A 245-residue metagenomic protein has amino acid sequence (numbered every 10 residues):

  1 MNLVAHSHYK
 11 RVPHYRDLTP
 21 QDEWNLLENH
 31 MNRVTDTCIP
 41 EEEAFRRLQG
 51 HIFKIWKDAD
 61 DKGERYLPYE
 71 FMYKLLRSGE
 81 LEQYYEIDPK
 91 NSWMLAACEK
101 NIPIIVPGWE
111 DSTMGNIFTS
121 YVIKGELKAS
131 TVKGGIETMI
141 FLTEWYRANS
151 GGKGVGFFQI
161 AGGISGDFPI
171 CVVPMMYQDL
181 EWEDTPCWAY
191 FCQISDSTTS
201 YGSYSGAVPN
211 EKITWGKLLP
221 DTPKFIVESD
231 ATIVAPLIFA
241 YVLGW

Functional and structural regions predicted by a protein language model:
M1-R33: Cofactor- and metal-binding active-site motifs of prokaryotic enzymes that mediate redox/radical or nucleophilic
N2-R11, N116-S120, P169-V173, S203-G206: Short acidic, glycine/serine/threonine-rich loops at helix termini
H6-L18, V122, V173-W182, E211: A glycine- and small-aliphatic-rich helix-loop capping segment at beta-alpha/alpha-beta transitions that lines
D22-T113: Ligand-binding beta-strand-loop-alpha-helix segment within the catalytic cores of soluble metabolic enzymes
N29, E43, R47, D88 (+6 more regions): Conserved active-site and cofactor/substrate-binding residues in soluble primary-metabolism enzymes
P103-I105, F158-I160, Y190-S195: Hydrophobic/aromatic beta-strand patches that form the interior of the parallel beta-sheet core in alpha/beta enzyme
P107-I160, S165: Active-site rim loops that border cofactor/substrate pockets in soluble metabolic enzymes
I164, C171, Q178-W245: C-terminal functional extensions of proteins
